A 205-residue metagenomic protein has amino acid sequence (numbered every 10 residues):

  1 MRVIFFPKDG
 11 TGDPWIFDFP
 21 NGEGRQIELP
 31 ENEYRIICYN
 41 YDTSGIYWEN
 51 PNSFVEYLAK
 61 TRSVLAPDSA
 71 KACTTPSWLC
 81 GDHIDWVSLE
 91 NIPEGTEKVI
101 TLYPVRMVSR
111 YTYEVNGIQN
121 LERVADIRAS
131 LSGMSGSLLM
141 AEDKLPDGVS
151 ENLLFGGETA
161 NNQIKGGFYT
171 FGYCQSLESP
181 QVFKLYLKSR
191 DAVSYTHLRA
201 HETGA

Functional and structural regions predicted by a protein language model:
M1, Y111-G117, T196: A short, amphipathic beta-strand motif
D9-D18, S137-E142, S150-N152, V193-Y195: Surface-exposed loop/edge segments in extracytoplasmic proteins
D9-M107: Short, low-hydrophobicity acidic/polar segments
E23-E28, Q163-C174: Exposed aromatic-hydrophobic patches
E33-T43, S179-S194: A short, solvent-exposed beta-strand micro-motif common in secreted/extracellular proteins
V115-F168: Short helix-loop boundary/capping segments
H197-G204: Single conserved hydrophobic/aromatic residue that forms the stacking wall/gate of nucleotide- or nucleobase-binding
